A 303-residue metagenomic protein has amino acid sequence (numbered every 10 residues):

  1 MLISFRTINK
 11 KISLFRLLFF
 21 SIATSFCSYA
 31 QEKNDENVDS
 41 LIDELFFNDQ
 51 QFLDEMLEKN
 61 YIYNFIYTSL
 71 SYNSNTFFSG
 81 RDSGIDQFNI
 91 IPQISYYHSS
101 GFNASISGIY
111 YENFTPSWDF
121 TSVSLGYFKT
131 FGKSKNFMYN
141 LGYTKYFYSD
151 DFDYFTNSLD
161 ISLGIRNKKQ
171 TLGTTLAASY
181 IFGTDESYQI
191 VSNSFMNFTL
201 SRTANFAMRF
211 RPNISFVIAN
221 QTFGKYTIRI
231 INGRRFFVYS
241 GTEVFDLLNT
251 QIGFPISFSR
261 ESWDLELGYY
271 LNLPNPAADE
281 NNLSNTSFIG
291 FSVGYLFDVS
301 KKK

Functional and structural regions predicted by a protein language model:
M1-N60, V299-K303: Cleavable N-terminal export/targeting peptides
D39, S284-K303: Outer-membrane beta-barrel "beta-signal"
L57-N64, T130-M138, K168-G173, T199-R211 (+2 more regions): Short loop/turn motifs that connect adjacent beta-strands in outer-membrane beta-barrel proteins
K59-T76, Y96, S100: Transmembrane beta-strand segments of Gram-negative outer membrane beta-barrel proteins
N64, D86-I90, S117-V123, F155-I161 (+5 more regions): Residues that define the transmembrane beta-barrel architecture of outer-membrane proteins
L70-Y72, P92-Y96, L125-K129, Y143 (+7 more regions): Residues on the lipid-exposed face of transmembrane beta-strands in outer-membrane beta-barrel proteins
F78-I85, T115-T121, D150-S158, S187-V191 (+2 more regions): Outer-membrane beta-barrel translocator domains and adjoining extracellular loop/strand segments of Gram-negative
S179-S284, F297-S300: Outer-membrane beta-barrel transmembrane domain signature
